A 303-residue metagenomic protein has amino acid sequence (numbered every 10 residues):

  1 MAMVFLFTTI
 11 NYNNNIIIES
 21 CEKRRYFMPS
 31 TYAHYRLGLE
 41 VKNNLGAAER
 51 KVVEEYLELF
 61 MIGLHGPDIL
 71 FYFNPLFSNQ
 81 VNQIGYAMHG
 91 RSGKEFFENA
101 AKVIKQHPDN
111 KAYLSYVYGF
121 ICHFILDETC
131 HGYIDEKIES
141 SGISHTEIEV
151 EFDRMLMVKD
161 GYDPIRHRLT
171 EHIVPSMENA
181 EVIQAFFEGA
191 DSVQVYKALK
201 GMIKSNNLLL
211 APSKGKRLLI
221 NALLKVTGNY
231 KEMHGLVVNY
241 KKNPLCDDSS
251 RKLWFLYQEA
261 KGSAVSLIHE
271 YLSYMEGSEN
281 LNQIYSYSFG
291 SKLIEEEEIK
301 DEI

Functional and structural regions predicted by a protein language model:
M1-M3: Methionine residue identity
F7-V117, I125-I303: N-terminal leader/auxiliary helical segments
C122: Aromatic-lined, polymer-binding surfaces characteristic of secreted/periplasmic polysaccharide-degrading enzymes
